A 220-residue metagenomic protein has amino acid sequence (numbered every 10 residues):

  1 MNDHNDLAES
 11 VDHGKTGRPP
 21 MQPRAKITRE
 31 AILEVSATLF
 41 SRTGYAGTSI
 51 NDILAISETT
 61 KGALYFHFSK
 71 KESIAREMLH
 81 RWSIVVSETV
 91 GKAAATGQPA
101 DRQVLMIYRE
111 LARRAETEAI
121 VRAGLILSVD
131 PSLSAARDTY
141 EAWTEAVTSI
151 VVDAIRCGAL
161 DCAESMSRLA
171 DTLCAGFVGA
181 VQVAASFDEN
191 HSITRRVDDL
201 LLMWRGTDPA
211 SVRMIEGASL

Functional and structural regions predicted by a protein language model:
M1-T16, R113, E141-C157, G176 (+1 more regions): C-terminal peripheral helix-coil segments that are non-catalytic and often amphipathic
M1-T43, G47-T59, S73-R76: Basic, helix-initiating cap at the start of DNA-binding domains
S57-F68: Short hydrophobic/aromatic patch on the recognition helix
E77, E88-T117, M166, A170: Hydrophobic alpha-helical connector segments
S87, P131-C157, E164-D171: Amphipathic alpha-helical packing segments from all-alpha helical-bundle domains
A93, R122, A180, A184-F187: Secondary-structure edge/capping motif, primarily at the C-terminal ends of alpha-helices and the immediately following
R102-S134, T148-S149: Amphipathic alpha-helical segments used for helix-helix packing
